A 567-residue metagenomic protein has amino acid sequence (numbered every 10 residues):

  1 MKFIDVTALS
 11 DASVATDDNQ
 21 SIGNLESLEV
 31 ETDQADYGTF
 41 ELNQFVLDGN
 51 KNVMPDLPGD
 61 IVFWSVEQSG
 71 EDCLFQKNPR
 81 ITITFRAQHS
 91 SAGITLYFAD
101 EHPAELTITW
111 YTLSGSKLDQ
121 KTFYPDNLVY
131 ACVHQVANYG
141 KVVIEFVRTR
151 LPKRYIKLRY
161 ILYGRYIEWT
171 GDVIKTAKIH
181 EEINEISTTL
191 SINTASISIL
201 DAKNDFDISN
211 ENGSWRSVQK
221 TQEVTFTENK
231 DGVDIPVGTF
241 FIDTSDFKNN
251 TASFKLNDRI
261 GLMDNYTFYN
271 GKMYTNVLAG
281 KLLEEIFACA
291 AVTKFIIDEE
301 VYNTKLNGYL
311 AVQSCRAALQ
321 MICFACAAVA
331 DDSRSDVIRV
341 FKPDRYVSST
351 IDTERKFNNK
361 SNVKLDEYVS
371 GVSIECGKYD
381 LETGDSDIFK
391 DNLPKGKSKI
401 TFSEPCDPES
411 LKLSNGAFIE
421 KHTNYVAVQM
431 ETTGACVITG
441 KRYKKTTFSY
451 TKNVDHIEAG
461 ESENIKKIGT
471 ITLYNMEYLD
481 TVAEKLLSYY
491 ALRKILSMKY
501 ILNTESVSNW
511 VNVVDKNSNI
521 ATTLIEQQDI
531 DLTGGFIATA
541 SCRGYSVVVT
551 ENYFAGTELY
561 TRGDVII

Functional and structural regions predicted by a protein language model:
M1-M273, Y309, F324-A327, G384-Y443 (+5 more regions): Assembly/oligomerization scaffold segments
Q76-I81, A87, I186-T189, I199-K203 (+4 more regions): C-terminal extracytoplasmic interaction modules
